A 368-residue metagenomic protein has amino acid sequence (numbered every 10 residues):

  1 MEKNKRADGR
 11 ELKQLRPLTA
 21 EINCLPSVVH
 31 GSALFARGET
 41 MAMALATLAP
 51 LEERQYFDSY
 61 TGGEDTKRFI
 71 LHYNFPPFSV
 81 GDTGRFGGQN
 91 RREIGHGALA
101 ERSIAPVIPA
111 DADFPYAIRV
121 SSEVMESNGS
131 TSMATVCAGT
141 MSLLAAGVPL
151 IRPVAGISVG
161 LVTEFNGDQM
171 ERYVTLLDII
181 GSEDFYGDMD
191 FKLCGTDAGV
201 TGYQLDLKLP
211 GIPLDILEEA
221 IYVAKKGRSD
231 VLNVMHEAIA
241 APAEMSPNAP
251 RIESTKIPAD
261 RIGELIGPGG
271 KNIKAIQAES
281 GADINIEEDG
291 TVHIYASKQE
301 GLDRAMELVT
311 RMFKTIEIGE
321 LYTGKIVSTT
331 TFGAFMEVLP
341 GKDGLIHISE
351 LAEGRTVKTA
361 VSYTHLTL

Functional and structural regions predicted by a protein language model:
M1-G63, P250-E264, N272, E279-S280: Extended amphipathic alpha-helical scaffolds
H30-Y116, T201-L209, P213, L217-E218: Glycine-rich, flexible beta-strand/loop modules in the N-terminal catalytic cores of phosphate-handling
S122-E126, Y203-K208, N248-R261, V292-Y295: Short, hydrophobic beta-strand segments
A146-A241: Mobile "lid/hinge" segments at catalytic clefts and subdomain interfaces of large enzymes
Y173, D184, I262, N272-H293 (+2 more regions): Nucleotide-binding motor/catalytic cores of P-loop/tubulin-like NTPases across gene-expression machines
D230-K256, D303-T323: Long, charged amphipathic helices and adjacent flexible linkers at domain junctions
T364-L368: Conserved small/polar residues in nucleotide/adenosyl-binding loops
